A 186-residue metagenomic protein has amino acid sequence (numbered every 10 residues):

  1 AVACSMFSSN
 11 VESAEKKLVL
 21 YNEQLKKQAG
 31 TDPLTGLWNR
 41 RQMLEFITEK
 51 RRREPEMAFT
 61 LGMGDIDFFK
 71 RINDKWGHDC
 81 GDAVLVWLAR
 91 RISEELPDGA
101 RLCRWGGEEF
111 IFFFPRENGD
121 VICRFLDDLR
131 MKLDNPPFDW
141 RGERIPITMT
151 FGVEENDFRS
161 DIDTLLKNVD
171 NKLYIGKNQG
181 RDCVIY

Functional and structural regions predicted by a protein language model:
A1-P33, R41-R51, R101-C103: Signal-transducing coiled-coil linker helices
K26-E45, G64-H78, V86: Conserved nucleotide-binding and Mg2+-coordinating catalytic segments in signaling enzymes
K26-K27, R40-A58, A89-P97, P115: Short regulatory alpha-helical coupling segments that immediately precede and/or link into cyclic nucleotide signaling
G30, A89-I122, M131, P137-F138: Conserved helix-loop-beta segment at the catalytic/binding core of cyclic-nucleotide signaling proteins
F46-D79, I92, C103: Active-site-proximal structural segments of metal-dependent nucleotidyl cyclase/transferase enzymes
D74, H78, G119, C123 (+3 more regions): Catalytic-core segments of nucleotide cyclases and related cyclic-nucleotide turnover enzymes
I145-M149: PAS and PAS-like sensory/regulatory domains
